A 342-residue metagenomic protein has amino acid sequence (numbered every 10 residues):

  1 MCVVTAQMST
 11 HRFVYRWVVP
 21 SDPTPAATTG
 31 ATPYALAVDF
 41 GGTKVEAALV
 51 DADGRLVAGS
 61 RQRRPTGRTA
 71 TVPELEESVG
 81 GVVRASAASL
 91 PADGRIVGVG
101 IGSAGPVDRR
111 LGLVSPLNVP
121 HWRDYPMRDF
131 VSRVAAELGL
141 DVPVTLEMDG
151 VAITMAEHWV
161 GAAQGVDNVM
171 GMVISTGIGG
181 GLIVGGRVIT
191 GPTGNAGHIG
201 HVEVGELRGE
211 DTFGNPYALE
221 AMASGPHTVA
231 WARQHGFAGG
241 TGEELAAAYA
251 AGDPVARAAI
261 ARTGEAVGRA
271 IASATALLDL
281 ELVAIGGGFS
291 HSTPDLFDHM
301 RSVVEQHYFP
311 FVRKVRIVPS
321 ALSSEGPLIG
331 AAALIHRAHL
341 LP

Functional and structural regions predicted by a protein language model:
F13-Y15: Aromatic (phenylalanine/tyrosine) cluster motif
W17-P25, G30-T32, A48-A52, G59-Q62 (+3 more regions): Glycine/GP-enriched mid-protein hinge/lid loop-to-helix segment characteristic of carbohydrate kinases
P20-S103, R128: Conserved phosphate-binding loops in N-terminal lobes of ATP-dependent enzymes of the actin/Hsp70/sugar-kinase
A35-D39, I96-G100, T145, V169-V173 (+1 more regions): Short glycine-aspartate micro-motif
V50, E147-H158, H291-D295, R301-P342: Glycine-rich phosphate-binding/hydrolytic loop that grips phosphoryl groups
T66-A92, Y217-A223, H227-A284, G288-L296 (+1 more regions): Adenine-nucleotide phosphate-binding core of ATP-dependent small-molecule kinases
V72, E76-G80, R95-V99, P106-N168 (+1 more regions): Glycine-rich phosphate-binding loop and adjoining helix at the ATP-binding site of ATP-dependent phosphoryl-transfer
